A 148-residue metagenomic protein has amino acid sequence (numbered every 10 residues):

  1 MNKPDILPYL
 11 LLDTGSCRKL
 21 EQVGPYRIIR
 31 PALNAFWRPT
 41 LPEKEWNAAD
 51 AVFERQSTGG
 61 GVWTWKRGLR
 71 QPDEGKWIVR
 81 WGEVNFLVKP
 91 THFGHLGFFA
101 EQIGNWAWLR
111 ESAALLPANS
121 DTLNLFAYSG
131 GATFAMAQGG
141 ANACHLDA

Functional and structural regions predicted by a protein language model:
M1-K3: N-terminal accessory targeting/assembly segments
D5-I6, T122: Short, flexible loop segments at the rims of nucleotide/cofactor-binding pockets, characterized by
I6-E21, I28-A100, A107: Non-catalytic substrate-recognition/targeting regions of SAM-dependent transferases
P42, N105, L116-N119: Serine/threonine-rich low-complexity intrinsically disordered regions
E111-A148: Conserved SAM/SAH cofactor-binding pocket of Class I
